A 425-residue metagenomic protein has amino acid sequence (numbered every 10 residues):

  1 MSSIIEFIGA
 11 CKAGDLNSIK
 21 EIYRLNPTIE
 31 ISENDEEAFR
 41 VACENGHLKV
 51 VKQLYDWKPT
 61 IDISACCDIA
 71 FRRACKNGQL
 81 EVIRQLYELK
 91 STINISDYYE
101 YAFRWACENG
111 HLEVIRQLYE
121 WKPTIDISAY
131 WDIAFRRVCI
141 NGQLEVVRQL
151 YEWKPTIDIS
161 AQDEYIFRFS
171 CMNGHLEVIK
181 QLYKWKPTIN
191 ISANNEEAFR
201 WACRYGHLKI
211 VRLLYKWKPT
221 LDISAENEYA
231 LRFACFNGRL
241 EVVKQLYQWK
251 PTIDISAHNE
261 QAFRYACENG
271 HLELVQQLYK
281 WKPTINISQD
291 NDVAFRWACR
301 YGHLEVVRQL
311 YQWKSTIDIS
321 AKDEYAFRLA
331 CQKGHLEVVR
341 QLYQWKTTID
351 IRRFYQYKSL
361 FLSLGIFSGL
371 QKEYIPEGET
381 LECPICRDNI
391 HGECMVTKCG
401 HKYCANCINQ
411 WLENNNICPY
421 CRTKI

Functional and structural regions predicted by a protein language model:
M1-I5, L16-N17, R24-E36, K58-I69 (+11 more regions): Ankyrin repeat arrays, specifically the small/polar loop and inter-repeat linker segments at the C-terminal end of each
S18, V50, V82, V114 (+7 more regions): Conserved ankyrin/ankyrin-like repeat signature
K358-K398, K402-N416: Proximal pre-RING flanking segment of RING-type E3 ubiquitin ligases
C421-I425: Short Cys/His-rich micro-motifs in 6-15 aa windows
